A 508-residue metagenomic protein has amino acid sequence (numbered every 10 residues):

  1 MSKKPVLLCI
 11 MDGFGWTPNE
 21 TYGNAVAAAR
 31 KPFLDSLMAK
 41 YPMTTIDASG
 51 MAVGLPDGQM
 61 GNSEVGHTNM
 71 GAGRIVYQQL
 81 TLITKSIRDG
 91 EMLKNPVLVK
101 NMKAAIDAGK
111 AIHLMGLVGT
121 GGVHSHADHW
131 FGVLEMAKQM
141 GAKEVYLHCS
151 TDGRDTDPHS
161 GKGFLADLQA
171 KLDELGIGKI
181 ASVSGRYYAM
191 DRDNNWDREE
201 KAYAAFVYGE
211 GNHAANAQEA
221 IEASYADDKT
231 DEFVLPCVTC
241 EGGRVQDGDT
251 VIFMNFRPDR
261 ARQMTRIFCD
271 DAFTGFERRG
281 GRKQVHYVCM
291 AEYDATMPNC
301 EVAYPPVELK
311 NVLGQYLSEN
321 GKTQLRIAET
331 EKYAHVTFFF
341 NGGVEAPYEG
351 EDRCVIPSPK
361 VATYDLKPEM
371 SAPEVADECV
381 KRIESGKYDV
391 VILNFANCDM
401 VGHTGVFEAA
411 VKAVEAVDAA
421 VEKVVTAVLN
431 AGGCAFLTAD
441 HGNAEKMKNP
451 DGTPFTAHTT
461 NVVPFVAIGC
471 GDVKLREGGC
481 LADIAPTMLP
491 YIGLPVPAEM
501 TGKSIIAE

Functional and structural regions predicted by a protein language model:
M1-E508: Feature captures the catalytic ectodomains and active-site-proximal regions of enzymes that hydrolyze or transfer
